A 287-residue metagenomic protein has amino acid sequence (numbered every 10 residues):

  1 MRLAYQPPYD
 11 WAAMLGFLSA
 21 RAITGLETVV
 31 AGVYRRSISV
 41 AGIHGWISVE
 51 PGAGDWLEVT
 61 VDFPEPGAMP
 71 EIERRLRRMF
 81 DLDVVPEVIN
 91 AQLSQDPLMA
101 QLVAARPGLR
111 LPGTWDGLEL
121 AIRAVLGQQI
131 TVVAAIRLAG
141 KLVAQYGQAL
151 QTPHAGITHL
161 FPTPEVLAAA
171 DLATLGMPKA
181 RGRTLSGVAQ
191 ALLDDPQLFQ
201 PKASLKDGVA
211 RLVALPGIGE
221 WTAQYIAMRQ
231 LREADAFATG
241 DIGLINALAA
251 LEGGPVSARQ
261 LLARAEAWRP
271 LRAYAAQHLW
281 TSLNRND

Functional and structural regions predicted by a protein language model:
M1-D287: HhH-family (HhH-GPD) DNA N-glycosylase catalytic core used in base-excision repair
